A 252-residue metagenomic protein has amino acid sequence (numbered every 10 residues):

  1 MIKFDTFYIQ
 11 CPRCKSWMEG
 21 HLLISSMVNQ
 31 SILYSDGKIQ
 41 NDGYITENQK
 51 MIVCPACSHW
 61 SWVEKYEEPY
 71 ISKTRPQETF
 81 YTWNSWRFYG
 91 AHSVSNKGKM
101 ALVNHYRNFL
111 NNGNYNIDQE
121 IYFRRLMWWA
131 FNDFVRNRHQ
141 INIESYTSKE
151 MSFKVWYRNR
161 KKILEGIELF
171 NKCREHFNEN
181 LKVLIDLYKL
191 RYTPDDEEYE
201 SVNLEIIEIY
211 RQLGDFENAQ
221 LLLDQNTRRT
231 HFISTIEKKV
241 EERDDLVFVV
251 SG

Functional and structural regions predicted by a protein language model:
M1-N84: N-terminal cysteine/histidine-rich coordination modules
E78-E175, E197-Q212: Amphipathic alpha-helical repeat scaffolds of TPR domains
H105-Y106, Y146-T147, F153, F170-L190 (+1 more regions): Alpha-helical repeat scaffolds
N116, R229-I233: Alpha-solenoid repeat scaffolds
L190-Y192, E197: Aromatic-lined, polymer-binding surfaces characteristic of secreted/periplasmic polysaccharide-degrading enzymes
D195, I233-T235: Short coil/turn linker motifs that delimit alpha-helical repeat modules in TPR/alpha-solenoid proteins
S201-E208, Q212, I236-V249: "A position-specific structural signal for the A-helix of alpha-solenoid helical repeats
